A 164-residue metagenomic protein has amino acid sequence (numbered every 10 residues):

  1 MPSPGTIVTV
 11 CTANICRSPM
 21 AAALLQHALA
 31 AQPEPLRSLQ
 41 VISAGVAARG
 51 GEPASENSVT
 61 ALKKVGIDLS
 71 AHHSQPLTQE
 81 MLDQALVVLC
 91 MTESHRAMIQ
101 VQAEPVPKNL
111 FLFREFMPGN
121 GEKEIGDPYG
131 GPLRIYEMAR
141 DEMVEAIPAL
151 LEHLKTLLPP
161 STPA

Functional and structural regions predicted by a protein language model:
P2-Q84, E152-P163: Conserved active-site segments centered on acidic
T9, L89-C90: Hydrophobic beta-strand core positions in alpha/beta domains
S18, T92-E93: Helix N-cap/beta->alpha junction signal
V87, E93-A164: Phosphate-binding/catalytic loops
